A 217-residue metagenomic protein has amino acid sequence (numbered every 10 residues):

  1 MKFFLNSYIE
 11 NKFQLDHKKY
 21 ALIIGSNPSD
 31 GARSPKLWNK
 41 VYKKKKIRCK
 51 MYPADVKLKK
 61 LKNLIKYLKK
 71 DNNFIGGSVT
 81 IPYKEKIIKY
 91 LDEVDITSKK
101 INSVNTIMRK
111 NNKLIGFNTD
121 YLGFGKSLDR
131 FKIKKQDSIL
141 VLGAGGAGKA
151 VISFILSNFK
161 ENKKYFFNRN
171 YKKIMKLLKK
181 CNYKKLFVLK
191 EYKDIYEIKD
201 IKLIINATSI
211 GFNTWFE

Functional and structural regions predicted by a protein language model:
K2-F131: Phosphate/diphosphate ligand-binding glycine-rich loop within oxidoreductases
G25, G116-D120, L128-D129, K135-S157 (+1 more regions): Glycine-rich adenosine-cofactor-binding loop
G31, I87, V151, N213-W215: Glycine/Thr-rich phosphate-binding loops of Rossmann-like dinucleotide-binding domains
I75, D137, K202-L203: Conserved acidic residues
V79-K86, G146-A147, S209-F212: Short glycine-rich anion-binding loops that position phosphate/pyrophosphate groups of nucleotides and phosphorylated
F159-C181: NAD(P)-binding Rossmann-fold cofactor-contacting core
L186-E217: Rossmann-like adenosine-cofactor binding region
